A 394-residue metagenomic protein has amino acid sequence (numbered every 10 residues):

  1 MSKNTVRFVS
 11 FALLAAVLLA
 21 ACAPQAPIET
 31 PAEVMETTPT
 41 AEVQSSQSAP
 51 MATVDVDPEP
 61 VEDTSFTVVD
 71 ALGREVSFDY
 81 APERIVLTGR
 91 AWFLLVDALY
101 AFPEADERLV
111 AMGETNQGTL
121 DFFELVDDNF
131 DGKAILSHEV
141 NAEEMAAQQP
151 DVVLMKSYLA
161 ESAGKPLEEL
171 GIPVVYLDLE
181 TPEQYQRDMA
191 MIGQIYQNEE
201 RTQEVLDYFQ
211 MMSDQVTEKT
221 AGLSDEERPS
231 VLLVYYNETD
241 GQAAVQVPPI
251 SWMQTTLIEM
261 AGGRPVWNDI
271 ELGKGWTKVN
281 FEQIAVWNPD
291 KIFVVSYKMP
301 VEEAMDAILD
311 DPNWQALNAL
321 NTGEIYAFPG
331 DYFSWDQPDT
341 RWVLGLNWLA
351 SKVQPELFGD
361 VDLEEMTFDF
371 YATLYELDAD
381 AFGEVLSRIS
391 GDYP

Functional and structural regions predicted by a protein language model:
M1-V9: Bacterial N-terminal signal peptides that target proteins for export
L18-A21: C-terminal motif of bacterial Sec signal peptides marking the signal peptidase cleavage site
A23-A26: Bacterial signal peptide processing site
M35-D79: N-terminal low-complexity, Pro/Thr/Ser-rich intrinsically disordered segments that act as propeptides or flexible
S65-V68, E75, A163-Q242, W267-D269 (+1 more regions): Extracytoplasmic substrate-binding proteins
L87-A146, V152-Y158, V266: A short, structured surface patch at a secondary-structure boundary
G132-S137, N141-M155, I172, N280-Y297: Proline-aspartate-enriched helix->loop->beta-strand connector
V245-K274: Alpha-helical, coiled-coil/dimerization segments enriched in small aliphatic residues
